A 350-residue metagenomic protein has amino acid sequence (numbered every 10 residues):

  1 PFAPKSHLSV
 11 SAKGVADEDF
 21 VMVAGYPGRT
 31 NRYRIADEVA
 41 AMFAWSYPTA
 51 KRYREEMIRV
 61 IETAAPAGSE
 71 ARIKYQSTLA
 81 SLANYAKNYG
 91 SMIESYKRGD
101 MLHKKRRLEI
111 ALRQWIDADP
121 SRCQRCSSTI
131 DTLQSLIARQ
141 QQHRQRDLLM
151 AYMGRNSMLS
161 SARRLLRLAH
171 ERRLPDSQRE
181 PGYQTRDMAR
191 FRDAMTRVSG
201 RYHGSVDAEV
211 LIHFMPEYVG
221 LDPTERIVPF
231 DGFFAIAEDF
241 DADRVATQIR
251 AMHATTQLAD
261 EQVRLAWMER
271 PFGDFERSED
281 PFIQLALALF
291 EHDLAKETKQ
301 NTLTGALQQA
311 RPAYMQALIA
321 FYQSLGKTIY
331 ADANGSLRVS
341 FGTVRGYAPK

Functional and structural regions predicted by a protein language model:
P1-K350: Terminal presequence/propeptide segments associated with secretion/organelle targeting and zymogen/polyprotein
